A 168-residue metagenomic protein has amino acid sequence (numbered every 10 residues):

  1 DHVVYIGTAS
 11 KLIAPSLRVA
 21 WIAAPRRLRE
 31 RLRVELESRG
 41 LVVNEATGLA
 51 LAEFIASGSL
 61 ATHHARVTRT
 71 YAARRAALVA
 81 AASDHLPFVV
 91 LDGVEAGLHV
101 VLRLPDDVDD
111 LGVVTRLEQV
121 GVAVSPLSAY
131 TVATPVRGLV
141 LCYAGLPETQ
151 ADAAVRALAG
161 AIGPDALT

Functional and structural regions predicted by a protein language model:
D1-T168: PLP-dependent class I/II
